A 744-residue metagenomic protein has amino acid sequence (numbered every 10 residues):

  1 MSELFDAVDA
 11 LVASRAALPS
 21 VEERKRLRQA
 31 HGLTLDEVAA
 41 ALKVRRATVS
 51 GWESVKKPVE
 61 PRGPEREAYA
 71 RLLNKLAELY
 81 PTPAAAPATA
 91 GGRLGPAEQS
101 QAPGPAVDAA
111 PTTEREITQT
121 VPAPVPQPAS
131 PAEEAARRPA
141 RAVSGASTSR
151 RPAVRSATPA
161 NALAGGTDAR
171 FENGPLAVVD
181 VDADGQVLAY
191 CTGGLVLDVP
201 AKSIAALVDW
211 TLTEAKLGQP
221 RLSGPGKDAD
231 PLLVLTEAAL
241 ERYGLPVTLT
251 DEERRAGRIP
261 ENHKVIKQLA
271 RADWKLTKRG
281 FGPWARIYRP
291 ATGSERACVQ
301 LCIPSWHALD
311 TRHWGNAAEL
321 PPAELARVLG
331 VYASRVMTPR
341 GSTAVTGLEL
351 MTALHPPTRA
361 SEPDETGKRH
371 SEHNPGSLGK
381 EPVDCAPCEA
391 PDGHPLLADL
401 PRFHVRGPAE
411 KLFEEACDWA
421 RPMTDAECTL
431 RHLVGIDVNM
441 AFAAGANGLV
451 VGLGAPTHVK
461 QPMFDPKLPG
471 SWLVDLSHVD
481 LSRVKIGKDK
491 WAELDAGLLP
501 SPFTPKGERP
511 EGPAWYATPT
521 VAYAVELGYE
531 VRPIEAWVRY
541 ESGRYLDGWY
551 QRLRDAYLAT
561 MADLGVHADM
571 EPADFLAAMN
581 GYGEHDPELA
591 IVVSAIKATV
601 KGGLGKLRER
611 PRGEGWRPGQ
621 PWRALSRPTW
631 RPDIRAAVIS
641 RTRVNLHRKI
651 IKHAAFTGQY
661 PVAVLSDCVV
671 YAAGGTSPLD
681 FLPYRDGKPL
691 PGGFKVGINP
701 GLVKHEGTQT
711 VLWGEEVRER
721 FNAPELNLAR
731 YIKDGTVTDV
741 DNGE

Functional and structural regions predicted by a protein language model:
M1, P61-T82: DNA major-groove recognition helix of helix-turn-helix/homeodomain DNA-binding modules
S2-P19: A detector for short, charged/polar N-terminal pre-domain segments
A16-P19, A30, A41: Helix-turn-helix/winged-helix DNA-binding modules
E22-E37: Short basic helix-loop element that most often maps to the first helix and adjoining turn of HTH DNA-binding modules
R24, V38-A39, V49-W52: Conserved hydrophobic/aromatic packing and binding residues within compact polymer-binding modules
K43-P61: Recognition helix of helix-turn-helix/homeodomain-like DNA-binding domains that insert into the DNA major groove
A85-R155: Long, low-complexity intrinsically disordered regions
R141-E744: Conserved acidic
